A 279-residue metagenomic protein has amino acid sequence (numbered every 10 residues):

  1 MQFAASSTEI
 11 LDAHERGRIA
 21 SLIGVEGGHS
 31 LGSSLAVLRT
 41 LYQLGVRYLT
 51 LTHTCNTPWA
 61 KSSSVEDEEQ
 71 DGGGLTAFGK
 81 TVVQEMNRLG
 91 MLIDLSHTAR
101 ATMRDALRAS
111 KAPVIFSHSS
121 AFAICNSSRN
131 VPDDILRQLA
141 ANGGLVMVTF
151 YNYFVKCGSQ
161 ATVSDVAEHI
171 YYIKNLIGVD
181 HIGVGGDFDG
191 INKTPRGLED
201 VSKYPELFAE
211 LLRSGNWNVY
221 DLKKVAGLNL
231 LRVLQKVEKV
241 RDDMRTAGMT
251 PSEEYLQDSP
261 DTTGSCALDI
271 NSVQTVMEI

Functional and structural regions predicted by a protein language model:
M1-A36, L51-T57, K61-G74, F78-K80 (+1 more regions): A metal-dependent hydrolase metal-coordination microenvironment
S6, G24-G28, T54-N56, M91 (+4 more regions): Active-site beta-loop-alpha junctions enriched in small/polar residues
S6, G45, I93, H118 (+5 more regions): Conserved, mostly hydrophobic/aromatic
S33-Q43, R47, S64-I115, S128-G144 (+1 more regions): Histidine/acidic residue-rich metal-binding segments in metalloenzymes
A140-V155: A conserved active-site cap/scaffold subdomain adjacent to cofactor or substrate pockets
T149-F150, I177-V201: Short acidic/histidine-rich active-site segments
C157-V163, I191-L198, S214, V219: Outer-membrane beta-barrel pore domains
E199-I279: Mid-to-C-terminal alpha-helical segments outside catalytic/metal-binding sites
